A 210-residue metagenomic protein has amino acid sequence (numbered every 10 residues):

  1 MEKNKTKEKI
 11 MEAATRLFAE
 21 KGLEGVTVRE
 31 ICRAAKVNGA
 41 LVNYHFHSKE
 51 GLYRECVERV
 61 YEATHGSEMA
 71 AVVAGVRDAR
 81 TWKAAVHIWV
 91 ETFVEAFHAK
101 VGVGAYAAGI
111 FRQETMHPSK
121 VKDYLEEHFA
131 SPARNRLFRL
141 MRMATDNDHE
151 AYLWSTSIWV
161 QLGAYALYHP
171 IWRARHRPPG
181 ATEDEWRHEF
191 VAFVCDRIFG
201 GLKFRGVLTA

Functional and structural regions predicted by a protein language model:
M1-K5, V207-A210: N-terminal intrinsically disordered/low-complexity leader segments
K3, K7-T15: Short, leucine-enriched amphipathic alpha-helices that occur as contiguous helical runs
K9, L17-G51, E55-C56: Helix-turn-helix
A13-E20, S67, A71-A74, I110 (+3 more regions): Solvent-exposed, amphipathic alpha-helical segments
E55, M69-G104, A151-I158: Hydrophobic alpha-helical connector segments
E55-V60, T64: Alpha-helical DNA-contacting segments of helix-turn-helix folds
I88, T92-A99, S131-L153, S157-A210: C-terminal peripheral helix-coil segments that are non-catalytic and often amphipathic
A99-E127, H169-R175: Amphipathic alpha-helical segments used for helix-helix packing
